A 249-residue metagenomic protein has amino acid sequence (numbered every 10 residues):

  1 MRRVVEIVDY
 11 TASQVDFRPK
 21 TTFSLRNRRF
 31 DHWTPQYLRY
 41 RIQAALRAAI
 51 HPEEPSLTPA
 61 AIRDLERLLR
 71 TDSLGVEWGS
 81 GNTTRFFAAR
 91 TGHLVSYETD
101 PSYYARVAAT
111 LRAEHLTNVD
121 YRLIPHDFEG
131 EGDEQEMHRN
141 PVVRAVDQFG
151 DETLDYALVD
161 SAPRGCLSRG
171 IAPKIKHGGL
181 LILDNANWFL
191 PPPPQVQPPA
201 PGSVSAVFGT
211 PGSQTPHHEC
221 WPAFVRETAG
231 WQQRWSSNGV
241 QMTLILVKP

Functional and structural regions predicted by a protein language model:
M1-S56: Membrane-proximal basic amphipathic "stem/tether" segments
Y40-L57, L65-D72, I124-R144: Glycine-rich phosphate-binding "P-loop"
P52-P59, W78, E136-N140, S161-A162 (+2 more regions): Conserved phosphate-coordination/catalytic loops
T58-G130: SAM cofactor-binding core of SAM-dependent methyltransferases, primarily the Rossmann-like beta-alpha-beta module
L74-G75, V95-S96, D155-D160, I182: Short catalytic-loop micro-motif centered on adjacent basic/acidic residues
Y104-L111, G130-D133, F189-V196, Q214: Short, charged, surface-exposed secondary-structure boundary motifs
Y121-G170: Internal catalytic-core helix/loop-beta-alpha segment that presents or stabilizes conserved functional determinants
F149, Y156, A162-P249: C-terminal substrate-binding/active-site "lid" region of AdoMet-derived donor-dependent transferases
